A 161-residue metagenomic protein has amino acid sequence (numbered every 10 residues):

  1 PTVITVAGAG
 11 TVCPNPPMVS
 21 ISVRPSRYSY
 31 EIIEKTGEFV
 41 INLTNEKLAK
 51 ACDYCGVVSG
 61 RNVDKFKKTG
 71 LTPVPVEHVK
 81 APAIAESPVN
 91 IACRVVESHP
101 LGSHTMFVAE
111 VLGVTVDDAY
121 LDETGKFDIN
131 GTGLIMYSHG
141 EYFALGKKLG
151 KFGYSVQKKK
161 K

Functional and structural regions predicted by a protein language model:
P1-K161: Basic, polyanion-binding surface patches
